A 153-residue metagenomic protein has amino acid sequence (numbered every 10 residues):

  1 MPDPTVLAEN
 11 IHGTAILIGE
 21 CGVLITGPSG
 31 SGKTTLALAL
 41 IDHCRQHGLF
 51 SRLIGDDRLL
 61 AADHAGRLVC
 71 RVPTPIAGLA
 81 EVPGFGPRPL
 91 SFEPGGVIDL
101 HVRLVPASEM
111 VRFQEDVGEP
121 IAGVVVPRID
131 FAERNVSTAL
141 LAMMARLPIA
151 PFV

Functional and structural regions predicted by a protein language model:
M1-I11: N-terminal pre-Walker A segment at the start of P-loop NTPase domains
L7-E9, I54, G95, V111: Short solvent-exposed loop/turn micro-motifs enriched in small/polar/acidic residues
G13-T14, G19-V23: Pre-Walker A (Motif I) flank of P-loop NTPase domains
C21-Q46: Glycine-rich phosphate-binding P-loop
H47-L104: Conserved nucleotide-sensing/catalytic segment adjacent to the nucleotide-binding pocket in NTP-handling enzymes
P94-V153: Conserved NTP phosphate-binding and transfer environment spanning the P-loop NTPase/kinase superfamily
